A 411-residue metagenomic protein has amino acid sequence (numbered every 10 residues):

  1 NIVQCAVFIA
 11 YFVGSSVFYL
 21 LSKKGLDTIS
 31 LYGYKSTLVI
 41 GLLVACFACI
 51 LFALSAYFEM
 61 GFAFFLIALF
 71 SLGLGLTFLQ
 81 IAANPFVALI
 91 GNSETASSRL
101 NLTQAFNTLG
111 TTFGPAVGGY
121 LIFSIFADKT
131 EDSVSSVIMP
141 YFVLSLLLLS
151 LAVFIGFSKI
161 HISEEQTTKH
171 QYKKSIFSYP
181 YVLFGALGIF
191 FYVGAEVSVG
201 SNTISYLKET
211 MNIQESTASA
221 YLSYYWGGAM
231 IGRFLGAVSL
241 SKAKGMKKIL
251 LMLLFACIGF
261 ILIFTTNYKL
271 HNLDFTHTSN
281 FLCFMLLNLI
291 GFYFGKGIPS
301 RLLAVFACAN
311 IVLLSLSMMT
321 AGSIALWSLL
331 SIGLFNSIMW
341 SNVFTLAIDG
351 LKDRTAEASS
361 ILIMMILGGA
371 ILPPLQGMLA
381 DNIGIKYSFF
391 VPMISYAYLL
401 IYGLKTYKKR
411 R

Functional and structural regions predicted by a protein language model:
I2-L26, F47, S223-G236, G368-I371: Central cavity-lining transmembrane alpha-helices of secondary-active solute carriers, predominantly the Major
V13-A63: Conserved MFS/SLC helix-loop-helix module at the cytosolic interface between two early adjacent transmembrane helices
L43-E59, G259-F275, L289-G295, C308-A321: C-terminal ends and interior cores of transmembrane alpha-helices in multi-pass membrane transporters/permeases
M60-L79, F190-F191, T278-N288, V312-L314 (+1 more regions): Hydrophobic core of transmembrane alpha-helices in multi-pass small-molecule transporters, especially MFS/SLC-type
F78-T95, S337-K352: Intracellular juxtamembrane helix-capping segments at the cytosolic ends of symmetry-related transmembrane helices
T95-F123, Y225, A358-P373: Glycine-rich segments within core transmembrane alpha-helices of 12-TM secondary carriers
T103-S163: Helix-loop-helix hairpin linking two adjacent transmembrane segments in secondary transporters
P115, F177-A237, F264-N272: Extracytoplasmic gate region of multi-pass secondary transporters
